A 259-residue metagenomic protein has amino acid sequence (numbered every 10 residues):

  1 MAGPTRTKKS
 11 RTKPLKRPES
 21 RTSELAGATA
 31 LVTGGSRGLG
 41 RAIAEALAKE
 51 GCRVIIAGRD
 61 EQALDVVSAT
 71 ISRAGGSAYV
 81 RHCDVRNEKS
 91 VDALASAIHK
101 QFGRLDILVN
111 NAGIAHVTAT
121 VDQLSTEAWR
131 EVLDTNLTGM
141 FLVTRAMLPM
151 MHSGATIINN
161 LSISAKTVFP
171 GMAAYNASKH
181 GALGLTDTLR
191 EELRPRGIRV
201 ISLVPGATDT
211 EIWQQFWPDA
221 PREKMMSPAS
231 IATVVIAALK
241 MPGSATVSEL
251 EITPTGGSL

Functional and structural regions predicted by a protein language model:
T29, S36-R37: Conserved glycine-rich cofactor-binding loop
E50-V67: Conserved glycine-rich Rossmann-like NAD(P)H-binding loop of the short-chain dehydrogenase/reductase
E61-Q62, H82-L94, T126: The beta1-alpha1 cofactor-binding region of Rossmann-like NAD(H)/NADP(H)-dependent oxidoreductases
A119-V121, S125-R130: Substrate-binding pocket helix/loop in short-chain dehydrogenase/reductase
T144, S178: Active-site helix of classical SDR
S162: Residue(s) in the substrate-gating loop at a strand-loop-helix junction that position the organic substrate next
S202-L203, P218-L259: C-terminal helical subdomain
